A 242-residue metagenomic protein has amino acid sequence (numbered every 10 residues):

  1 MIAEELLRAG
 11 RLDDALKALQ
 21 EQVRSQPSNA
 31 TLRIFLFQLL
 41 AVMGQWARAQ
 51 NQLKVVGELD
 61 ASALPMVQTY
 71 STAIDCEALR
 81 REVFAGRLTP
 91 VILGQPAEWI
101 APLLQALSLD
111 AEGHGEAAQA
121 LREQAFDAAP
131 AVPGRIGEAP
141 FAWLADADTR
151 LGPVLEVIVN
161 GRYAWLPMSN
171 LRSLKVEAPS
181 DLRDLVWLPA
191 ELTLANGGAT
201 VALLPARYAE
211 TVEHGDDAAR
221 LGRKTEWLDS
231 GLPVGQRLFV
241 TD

Functional and structural regions predicted by a protein language model:
I2, F35-L36, S71, E98 (+1 more regions): Structural register within alpha-helical repeat arrays
L6, L40, S71-D75, L109: Residue at a conserved register position within TPR or TPR-like alpha-solenoid repeats
L19, L53, L121-E123, A129: Inward-facing hydrophobic residues that define packing positions of alpha-helical scaffold repeats
P27, A61-S62, P130: Short coil turns that delineate tetratricopeptide repeat
L32, M66-V67, A101: TPR alpha-solenoid repeat register
